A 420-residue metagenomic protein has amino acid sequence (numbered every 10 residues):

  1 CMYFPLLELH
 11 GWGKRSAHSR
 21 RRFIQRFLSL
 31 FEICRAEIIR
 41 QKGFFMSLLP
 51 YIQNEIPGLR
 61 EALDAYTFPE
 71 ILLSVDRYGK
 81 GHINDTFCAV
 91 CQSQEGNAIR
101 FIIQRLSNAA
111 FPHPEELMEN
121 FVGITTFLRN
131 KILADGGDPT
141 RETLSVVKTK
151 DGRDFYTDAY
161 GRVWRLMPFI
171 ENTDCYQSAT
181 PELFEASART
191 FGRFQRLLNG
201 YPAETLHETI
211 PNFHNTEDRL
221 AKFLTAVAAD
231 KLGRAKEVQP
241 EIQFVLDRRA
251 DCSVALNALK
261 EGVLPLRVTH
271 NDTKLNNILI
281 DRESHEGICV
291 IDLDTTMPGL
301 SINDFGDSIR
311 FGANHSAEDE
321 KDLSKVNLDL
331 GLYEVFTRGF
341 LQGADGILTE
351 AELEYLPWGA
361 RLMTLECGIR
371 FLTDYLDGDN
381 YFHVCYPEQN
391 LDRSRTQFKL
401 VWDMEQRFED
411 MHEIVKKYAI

Functional and structural regions predicted by a protein language model:
S47-I71: Juxta-kinase regulatory segment immediately upstream of eukaryotic protein kinase catalytic domains
K80, R105, F111-E115, I170-E185 (+6 more regions): ATP-dependent phospho-/nucleotidyl transfer catalytic cores
H82-D85, V90-Q92, A98-F101, R105-A221 (+2 more regions): Conserved ATP-binding subdomain of kinase catalytic cores across diverse folds
N277-D307, F311-N314: Catalytic activation segment of kinase domains across protein kinase-like and atypical kinase folds
I302-G346, L362-Y381: Active-site activation/catalytic loop segments of kinase-like enzymes and analogous catalytic loops in related
E366-I420: ATP/Mg2+ or Mg2+-diphosphate-binding catalytic cores that bind nucleotide phosphates or diphosphates via glycine-rich
